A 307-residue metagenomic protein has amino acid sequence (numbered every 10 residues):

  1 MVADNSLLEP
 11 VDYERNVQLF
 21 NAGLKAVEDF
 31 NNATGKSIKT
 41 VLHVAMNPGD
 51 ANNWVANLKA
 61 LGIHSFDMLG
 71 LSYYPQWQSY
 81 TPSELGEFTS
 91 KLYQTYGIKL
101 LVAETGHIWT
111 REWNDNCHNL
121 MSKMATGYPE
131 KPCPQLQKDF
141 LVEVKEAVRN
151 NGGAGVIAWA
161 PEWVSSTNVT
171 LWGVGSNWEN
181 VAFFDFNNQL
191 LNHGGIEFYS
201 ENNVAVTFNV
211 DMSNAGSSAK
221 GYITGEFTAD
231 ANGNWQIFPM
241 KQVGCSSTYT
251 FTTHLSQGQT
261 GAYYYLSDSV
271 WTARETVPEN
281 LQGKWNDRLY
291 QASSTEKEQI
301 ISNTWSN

Functional and structural regions predicted by a protein language model:
M1, H43-N47, Y73-Q76, T105-I108 (+1 more regions): Active-site beta-loop-alpha junctions enriched in small/polar residues
M1-H64, S79-E87, V169-S176: Active-site cleft segment of glycoside hydrolase catalytic domains centered on the general acid/base Glu
E9-E14, S72-S79, G127-Q135: The substrate-binding groove and active-site-proximal loops of carbohydrate-active enzymes, especially glycoside
A22-I38, H64-S65, T95-I98, E143-A154 (+1 more regions): A structural motif corresponding to the C-terminal end of an alpha-helix and its immediate exit/capping segment
L69, V156: Conserved, mostly hydrophobic/aromatic
E112-E143, A147-N151, W159-V204: Aromatic-rich peripheral "rim/lid" segments of glycoside hydrolase catalytic domains that contact and position glycan
V210-G258, D268-Q291: Aromatic-rich carbohydrate-binding modules that target alpha-glucans
S293-N307: Compositionally biased low-complexity segments at domain edges in trafficked proteins and select soluble regulators
